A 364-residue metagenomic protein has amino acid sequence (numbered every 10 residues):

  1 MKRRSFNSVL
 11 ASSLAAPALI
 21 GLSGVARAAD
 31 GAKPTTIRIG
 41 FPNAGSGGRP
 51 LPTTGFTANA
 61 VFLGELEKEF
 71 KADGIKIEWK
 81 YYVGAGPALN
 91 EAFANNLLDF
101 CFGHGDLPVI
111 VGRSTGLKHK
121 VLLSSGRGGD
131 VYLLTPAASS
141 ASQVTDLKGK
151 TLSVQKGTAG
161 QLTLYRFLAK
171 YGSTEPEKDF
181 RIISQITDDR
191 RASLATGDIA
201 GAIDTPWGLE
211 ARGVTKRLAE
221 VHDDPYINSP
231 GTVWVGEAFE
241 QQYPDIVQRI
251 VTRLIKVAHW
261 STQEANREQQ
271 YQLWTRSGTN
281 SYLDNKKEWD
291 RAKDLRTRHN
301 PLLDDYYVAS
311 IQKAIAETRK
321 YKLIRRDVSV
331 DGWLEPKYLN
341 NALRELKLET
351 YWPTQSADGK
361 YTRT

Functional and structural regions predicted by a protein language model:
S5-A26: N-terminal export signals
G45-G47, Y243-V328: Secondary-structure end/capping motifs
G45-I77, G112-T115, R166-A169: Short, polar/charged alpha-helical segment
K80-E91, K178-S193: Short helix-initiation/N-cap motifs at beta->coil->alpha
V111-L122, A169, L209-D223: Ligand-binding "clamshell"
P136-T151, E240-D245: Flexible hinge/capping segments at coil-to-helix
R181-I183, D188-N280: Pocket-lining segment of extracytoplasmic ligand-binding domains
A316-T364: Conserved C-terminal helix/tail region of periplasmic/extracytoplasmic solute-binding proteins
